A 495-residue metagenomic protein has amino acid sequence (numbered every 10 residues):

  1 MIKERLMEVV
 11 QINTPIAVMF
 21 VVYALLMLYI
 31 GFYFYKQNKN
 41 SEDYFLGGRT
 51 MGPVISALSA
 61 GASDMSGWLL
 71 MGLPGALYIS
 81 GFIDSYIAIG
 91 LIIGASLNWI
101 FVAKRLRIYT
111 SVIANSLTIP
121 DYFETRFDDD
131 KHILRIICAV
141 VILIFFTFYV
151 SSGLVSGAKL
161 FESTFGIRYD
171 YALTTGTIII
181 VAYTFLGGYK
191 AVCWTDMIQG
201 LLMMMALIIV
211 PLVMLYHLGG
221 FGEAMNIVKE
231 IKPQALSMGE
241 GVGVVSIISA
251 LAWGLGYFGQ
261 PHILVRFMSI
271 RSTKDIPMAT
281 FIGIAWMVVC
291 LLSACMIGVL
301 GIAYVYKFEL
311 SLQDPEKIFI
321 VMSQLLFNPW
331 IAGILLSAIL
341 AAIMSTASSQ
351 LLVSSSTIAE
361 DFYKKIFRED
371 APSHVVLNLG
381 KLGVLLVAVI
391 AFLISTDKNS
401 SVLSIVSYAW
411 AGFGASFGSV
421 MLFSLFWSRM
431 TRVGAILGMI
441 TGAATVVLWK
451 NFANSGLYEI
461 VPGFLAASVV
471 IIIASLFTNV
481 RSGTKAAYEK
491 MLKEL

Functional and structural regions predicted by a protein language model:
I2-L495: Membrane-embedded helix-loop-helix hairpins and adjacent transmembrane boundary segments in multi-pass transporters
